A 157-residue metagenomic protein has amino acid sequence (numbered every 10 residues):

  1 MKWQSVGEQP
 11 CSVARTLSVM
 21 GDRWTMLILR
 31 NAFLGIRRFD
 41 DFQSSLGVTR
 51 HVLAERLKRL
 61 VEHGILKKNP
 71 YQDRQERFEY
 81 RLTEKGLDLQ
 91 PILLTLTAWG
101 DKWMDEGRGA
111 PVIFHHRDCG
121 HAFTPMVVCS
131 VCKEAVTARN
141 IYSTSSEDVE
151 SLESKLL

Functional and structural regions predicted by a protein language model:
M1-M20, L156-L157: N-terminal leader segment of winged-helix/HTH proteins
C11-V52: N-terminal helix-turn-helix DNA-binding core of bacterial DNA-binding proteins
G21, Q72-T95: Basic, amphipathic "hinge/linker" alpha-helix immediately C-terminal to the N-terminal HTH DNA-binding motif
M26, H63, I92-W103: Alpha-helical linker/hinge and terminal dimerization helices associated with HTH transcriptional regulators
F39, Q43-Y71, Q75: Canonical helix-turn-helix DNA-binding module
S45, E79-R81, I113-H115: Short aromatic/hydrophobic contact patches that present stacked aromatics for nucleic-acid/ligand binding
P70-R74, A98, D105: Histidine- and aromatic-rich ligand-binding microenvironments
D101-L157: C-terminal regulatory/oligomerization modules of transcriptional regulators
